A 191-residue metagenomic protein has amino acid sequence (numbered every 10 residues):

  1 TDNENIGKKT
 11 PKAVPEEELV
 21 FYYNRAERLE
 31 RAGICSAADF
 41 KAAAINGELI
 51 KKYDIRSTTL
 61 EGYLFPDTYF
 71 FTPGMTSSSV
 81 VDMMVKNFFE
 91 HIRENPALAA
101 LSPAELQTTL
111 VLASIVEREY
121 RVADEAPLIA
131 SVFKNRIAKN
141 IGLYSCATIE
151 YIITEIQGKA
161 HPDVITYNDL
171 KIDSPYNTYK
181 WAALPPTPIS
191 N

Functional and structural regions predicted by a protein language model:
T1-I34, A100-L106: Glycine-rich loop/hinge motif
G33-C35, K41, N46-N191: Bacterial extracytoplasmic/cell-wall-associated proteins, especially those involved in peptidoglycan
